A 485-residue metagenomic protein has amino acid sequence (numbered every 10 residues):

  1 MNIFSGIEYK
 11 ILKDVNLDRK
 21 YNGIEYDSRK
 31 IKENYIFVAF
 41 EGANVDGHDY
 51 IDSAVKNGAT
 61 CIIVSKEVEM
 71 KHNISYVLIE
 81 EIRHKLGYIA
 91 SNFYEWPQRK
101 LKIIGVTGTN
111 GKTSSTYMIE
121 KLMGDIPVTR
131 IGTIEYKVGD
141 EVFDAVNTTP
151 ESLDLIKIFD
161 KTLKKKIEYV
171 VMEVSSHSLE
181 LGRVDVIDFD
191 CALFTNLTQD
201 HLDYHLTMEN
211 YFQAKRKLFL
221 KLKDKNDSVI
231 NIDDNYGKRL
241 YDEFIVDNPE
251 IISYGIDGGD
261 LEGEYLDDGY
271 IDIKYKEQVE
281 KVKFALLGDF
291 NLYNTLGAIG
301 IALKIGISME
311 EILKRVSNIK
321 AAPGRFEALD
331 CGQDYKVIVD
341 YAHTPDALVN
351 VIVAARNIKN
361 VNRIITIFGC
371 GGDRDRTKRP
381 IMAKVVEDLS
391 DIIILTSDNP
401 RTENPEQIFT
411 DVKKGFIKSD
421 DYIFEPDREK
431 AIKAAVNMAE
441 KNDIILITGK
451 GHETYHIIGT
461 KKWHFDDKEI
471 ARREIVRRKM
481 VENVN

Functional and structural regions predicted by a protein language model:
M1-L12, E33-I36, K223, G300-G324 (+1 more regions): ATP-dependent carboxylate-amine ligase
M1-Y88, N235, Y265, K281 (+4 more regions): N-terminal leader/targeting and accessory segments in enzymes
I7, L86-I232, Y236-P249, L296 (+4 more regions): Phosphate-binding loop of NTP-binding sites
K13, V64-S65, E80, G132 (+5 more regions): Short loop/edge segments at beta-strand edges and connector loops that shape dinucleotide/nucleotide cofactor-binding
V15-I24, L86-I89, P150-L153, M172-L179 (+5 more regions): Short gly/ser/thr-rich secondary-structure transition/capping motifs
G42-A43, V68, S176-H177, Q199-D200 (+5 more regions): Short glycine-rich anion-binding loops that position phosphate/pyrophosphate groups of nucleotides and phosphorylated
T60, D190, D391: Receiver (REC) domain switch/active-site residues of two-component response regulators
V68-N73, L101, K165, C191-V337 (+2 more regions): Acidic, Mg2+-coordinating active-site environments of NTP-dependent enzymes
